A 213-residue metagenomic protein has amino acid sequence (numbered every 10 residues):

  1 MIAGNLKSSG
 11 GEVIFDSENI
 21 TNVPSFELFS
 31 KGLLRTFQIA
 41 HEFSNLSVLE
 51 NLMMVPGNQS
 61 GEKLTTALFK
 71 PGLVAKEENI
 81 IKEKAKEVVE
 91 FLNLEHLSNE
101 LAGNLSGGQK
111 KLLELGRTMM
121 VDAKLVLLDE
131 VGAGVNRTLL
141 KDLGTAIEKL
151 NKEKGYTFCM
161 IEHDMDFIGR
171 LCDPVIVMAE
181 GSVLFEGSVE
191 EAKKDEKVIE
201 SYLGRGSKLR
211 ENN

Functional and structural regions predicted by a protein language model:
G11-N19, S30-K31: Conserved ABC transporter NBD signature motif
T65-L97, T145-E148: Conserved ABC ATPase "signature" region
L101-L105: Conserved ABC ATPase signature
V126-D129: Catalytic Walker B motif of ABC-type/P-loop ATPase nucleotide-binding domains
K141-E153: Helical segment within the ABC ATPase nucleotide-binding domain
I168-R170: A short, surface-exposed alpha-helical micro-motif characterized by mixed small hydrophobic and charged/polar residues
